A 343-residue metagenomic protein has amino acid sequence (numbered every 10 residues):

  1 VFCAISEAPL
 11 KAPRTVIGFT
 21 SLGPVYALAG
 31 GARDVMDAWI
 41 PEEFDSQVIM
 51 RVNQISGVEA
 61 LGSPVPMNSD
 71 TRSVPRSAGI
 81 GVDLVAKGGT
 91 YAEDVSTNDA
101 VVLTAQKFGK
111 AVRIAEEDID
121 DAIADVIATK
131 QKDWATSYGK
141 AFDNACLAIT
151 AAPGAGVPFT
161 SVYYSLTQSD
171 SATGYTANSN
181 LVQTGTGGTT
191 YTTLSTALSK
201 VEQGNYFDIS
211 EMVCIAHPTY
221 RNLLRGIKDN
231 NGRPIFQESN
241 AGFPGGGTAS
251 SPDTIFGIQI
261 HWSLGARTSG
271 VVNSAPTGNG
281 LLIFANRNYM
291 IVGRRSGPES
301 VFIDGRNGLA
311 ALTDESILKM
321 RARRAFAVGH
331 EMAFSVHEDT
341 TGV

Functional and structural regions predicted by a protein language model:
V1-D37, C146, A151, E338-V343: Intrinsically disordered, low-complexity terminal tails
G23-K110, A333: Assembly/oligomerization interface modules of large self-assembling protein complexes
V35-G57, V126, K130, S137 (+2 more regions): Short, Φ-rich (hydrophobic/aromatic) sequence segments
R76, V82-V85, A122-I123, L223-G226 (+2 more regions): Short helix/loop capping segments that flank catalytic or ligand/cofactor-binding pockets
F108-R113, M320: Short amphipathic
I114-Q203, V336, G342-V343: Alpha-helical scaffold segments that mediate packing/assembly in large oligomeric complexes
S165, D170, G174-N307, A322: Extended oligomerization regions of viral-like shell subunits
F302-V343: Extended, compositionally biased alpha-helical segments that mediate assembly or anchoring
